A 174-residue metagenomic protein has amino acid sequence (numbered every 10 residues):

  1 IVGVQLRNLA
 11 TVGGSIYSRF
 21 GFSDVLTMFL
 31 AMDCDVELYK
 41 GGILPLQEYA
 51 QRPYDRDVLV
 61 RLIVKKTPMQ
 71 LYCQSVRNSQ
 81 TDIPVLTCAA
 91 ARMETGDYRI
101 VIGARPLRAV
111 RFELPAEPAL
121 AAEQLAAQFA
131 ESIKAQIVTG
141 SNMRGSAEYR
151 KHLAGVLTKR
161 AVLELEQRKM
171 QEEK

Functional and structural regions predicted by a protein language model:
I1-K174: C-terminal structural segment of proteins
